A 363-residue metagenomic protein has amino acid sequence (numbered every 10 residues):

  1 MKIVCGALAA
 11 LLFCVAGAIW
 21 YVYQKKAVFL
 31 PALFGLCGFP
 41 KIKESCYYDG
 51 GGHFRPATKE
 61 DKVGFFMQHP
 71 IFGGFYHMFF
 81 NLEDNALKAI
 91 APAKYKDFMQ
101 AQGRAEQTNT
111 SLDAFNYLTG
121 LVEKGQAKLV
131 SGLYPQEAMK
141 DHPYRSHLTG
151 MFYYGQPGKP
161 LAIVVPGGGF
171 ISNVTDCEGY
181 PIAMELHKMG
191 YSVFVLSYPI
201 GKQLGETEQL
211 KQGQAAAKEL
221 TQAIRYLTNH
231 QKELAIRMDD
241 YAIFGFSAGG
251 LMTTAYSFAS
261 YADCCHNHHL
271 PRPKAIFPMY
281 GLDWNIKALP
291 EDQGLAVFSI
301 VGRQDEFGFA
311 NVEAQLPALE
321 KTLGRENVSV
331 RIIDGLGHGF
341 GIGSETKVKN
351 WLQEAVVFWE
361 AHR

Functional and structural regions predicted by a protein language model:
F34, G38-F79, G324-R363: C-terminal catalytic histidine-bearing segment of alpha/beta-hydrolase fold enzymes
F80, N85-P157: N-terminal cap/lid segment of alpha/beta-hydrolase-fold proteins
K159-G168: Short beta-strand element of the alpha/beta-hydrolase
S172-P181, Y198, A310-E313: The serine-hydrolase catalytic nucleophile loop
V174-T175, P199-L234, S344-V348: Catalytic nucleophile-loop/oxyanion-hole region of alpha/beta-hydrolase and closely related hydrolase-like folds
D176-F194: Short amphipathic alpha-helix adjacent to the substrate-entry channel of hydrolases
K218-D292: Primarily recognizes the serine-hydrolase "nucleophile elbow" in alpha/beta-hydrolase and SGNH/GDSL folds
N267-E326: The feature captures the conserved acid-bearing segment of alpha/beta-hydrolase catalytic domains
